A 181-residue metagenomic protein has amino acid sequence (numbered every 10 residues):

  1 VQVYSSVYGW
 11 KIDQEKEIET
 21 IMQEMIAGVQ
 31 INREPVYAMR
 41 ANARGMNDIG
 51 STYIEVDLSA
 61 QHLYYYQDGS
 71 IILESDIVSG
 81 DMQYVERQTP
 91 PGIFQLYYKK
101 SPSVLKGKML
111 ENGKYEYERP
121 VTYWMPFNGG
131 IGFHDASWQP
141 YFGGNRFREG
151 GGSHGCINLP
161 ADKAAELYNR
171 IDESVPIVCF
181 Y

Functional and structural regions predicted by a protein language model:
V1-Y117, Y123, I171: Surface-exposed, secretory/extracytoplasmic low-complexity segments enriched in Ser/Thr/Asn/Gly/Pro
G107-Y181: Exported/periplasmic cell-wall-interacting domains
